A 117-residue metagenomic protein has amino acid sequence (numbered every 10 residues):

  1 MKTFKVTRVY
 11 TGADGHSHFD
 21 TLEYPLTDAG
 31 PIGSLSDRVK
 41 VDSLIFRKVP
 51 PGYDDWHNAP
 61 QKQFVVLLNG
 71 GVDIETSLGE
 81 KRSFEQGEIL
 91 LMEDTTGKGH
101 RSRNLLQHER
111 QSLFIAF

Functional and structural regions predicted by a protein language model:
M1-K2, D55-H57: Short loop/turn motifs at secondary-structure junctions and domain boundaries
M1-Y10: Short acidic, Pro/Gly- and aromatic-enriched capping/linker segments at domain boundaries
A13-W56, R110-F117: A short glycine-rich, His/Asp/Glu-containing loop-to-beta-strand
P25-T27, E80, K98: A short acidic/small-residue loop/turn micro-motif
K48-V49, S77-T95: Short acidic-glycine-tyrosine-enriched beta hairpin
G52-D54, D73, I89-L90, T95-R103: Histidine-centered metal-chelating micro-motifs
N58, F64-Q86: A short beta-strand-loop-beta hairpin characteristic of the jelly-roll/cupin
L90-T95, L105-F117: A short hydrophobic beta-strand segment most commonly corresponding to one strand of the jelly-roll/cupin
